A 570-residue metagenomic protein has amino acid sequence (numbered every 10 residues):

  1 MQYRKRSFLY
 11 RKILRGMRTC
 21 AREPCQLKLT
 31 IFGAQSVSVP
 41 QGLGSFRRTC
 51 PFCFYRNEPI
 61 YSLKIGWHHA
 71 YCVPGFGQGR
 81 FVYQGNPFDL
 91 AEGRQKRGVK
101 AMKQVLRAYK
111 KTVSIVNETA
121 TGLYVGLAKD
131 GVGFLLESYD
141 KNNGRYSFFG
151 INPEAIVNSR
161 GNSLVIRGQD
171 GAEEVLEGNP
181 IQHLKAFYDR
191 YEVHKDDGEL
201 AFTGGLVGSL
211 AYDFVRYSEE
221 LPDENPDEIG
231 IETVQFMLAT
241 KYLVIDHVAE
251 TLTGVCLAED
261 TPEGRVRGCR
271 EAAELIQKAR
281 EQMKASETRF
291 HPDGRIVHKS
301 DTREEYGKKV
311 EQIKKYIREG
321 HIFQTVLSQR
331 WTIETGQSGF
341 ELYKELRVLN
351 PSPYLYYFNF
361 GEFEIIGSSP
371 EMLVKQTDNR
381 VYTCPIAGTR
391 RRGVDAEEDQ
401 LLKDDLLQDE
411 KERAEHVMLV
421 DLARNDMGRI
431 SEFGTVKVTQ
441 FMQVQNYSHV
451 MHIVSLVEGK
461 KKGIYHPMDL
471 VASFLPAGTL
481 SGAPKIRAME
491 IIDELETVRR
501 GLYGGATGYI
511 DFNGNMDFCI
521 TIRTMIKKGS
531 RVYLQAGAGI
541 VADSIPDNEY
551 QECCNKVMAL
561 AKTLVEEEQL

Functional and structural regions predicted by a protein language model:
R6, T19-A21, T30, A34 (+2 more regions): Short linear motifs in low-complexity or flexible loops
L9, L14, L27-L29, L43 (+2 more regions): Leucine-biased recognition of intrinsically disordered, low-complexity hydrophobic segments
C20, C25, C50-C53, C72: Cysteine-centered motifs
A21, V37, E58, H69-V73 (+1 more regions): Short hydrophobic alpha-helical segments enriched in small aliphatic residues
R80-A101: Short, Lys/Arg-enriched N-terminal segments with co-localized hydrophobic residues within the first ~10-30 amino acids
A101-L570: Extended alpha-helical targeting/anchoring segments, especially N-terminal organellar/secretory targeting helices
